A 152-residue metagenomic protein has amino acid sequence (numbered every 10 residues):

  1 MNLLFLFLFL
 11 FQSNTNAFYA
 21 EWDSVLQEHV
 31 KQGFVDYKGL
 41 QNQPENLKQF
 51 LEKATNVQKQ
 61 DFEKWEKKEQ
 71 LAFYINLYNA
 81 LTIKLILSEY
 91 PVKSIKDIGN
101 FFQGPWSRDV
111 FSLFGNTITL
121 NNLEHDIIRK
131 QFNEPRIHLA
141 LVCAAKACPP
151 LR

Functional and structural regions predicted by a protein language model:
N2-Q12: Sec-dependent N-terminal signal peptides
T15-R152: Interaction/scaffold regions that mediate signaling and macromolecular assembly across diverse proteins
